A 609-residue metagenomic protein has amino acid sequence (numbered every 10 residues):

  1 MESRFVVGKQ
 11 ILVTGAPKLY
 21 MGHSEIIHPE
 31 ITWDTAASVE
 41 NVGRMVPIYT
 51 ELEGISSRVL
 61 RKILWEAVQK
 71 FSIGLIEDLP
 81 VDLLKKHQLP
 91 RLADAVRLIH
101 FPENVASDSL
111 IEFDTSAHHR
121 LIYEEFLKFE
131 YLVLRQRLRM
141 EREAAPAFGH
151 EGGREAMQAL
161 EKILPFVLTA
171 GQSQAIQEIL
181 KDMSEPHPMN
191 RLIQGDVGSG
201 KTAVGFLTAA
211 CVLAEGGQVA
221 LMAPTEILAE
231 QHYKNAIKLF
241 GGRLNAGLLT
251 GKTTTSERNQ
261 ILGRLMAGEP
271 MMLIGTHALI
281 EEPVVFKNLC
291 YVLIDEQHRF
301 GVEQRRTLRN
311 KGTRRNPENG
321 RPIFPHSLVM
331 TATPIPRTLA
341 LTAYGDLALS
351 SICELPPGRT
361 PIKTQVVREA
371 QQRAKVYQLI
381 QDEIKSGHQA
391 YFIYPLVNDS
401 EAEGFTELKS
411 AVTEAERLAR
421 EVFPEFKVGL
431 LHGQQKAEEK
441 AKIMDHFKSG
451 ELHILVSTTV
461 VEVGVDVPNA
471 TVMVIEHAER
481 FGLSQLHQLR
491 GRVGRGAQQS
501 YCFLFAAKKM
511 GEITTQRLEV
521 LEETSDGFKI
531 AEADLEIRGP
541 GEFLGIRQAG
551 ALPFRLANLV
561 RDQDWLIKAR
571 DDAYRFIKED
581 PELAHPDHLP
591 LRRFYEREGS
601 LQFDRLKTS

Functional and structural regions predicted by a protein language model:
M1, V39-R58, L79-P80, S107-A117 (+7 more regions): Short hinge/gating elements
M1-I163, E579: Upstream accessory/linker segments immediately N-terminal to the RecA-like ATPase cores of bacterial MutS and a subset
A36, Y291, R305-R309, V329 (+10 more regions): N-terminal cationic and glycine-rich segments that engage phosphates or anionic surfaces
I99, L138, R142-G153, G387-A419 (+3 more regions): Long, well-ordered amphipathic alpha-helical subdomains in the mid-to-C-terminal portions of large enzyme subunits
A145-I193: Conserved pre-motif I regulatory segment
H187-E519, K529: Inter-lobe coupling/hinge segments of SF2-like helicase ATPases
D445-L455, V460-P468, M473-E476, G491 (+3 more regions): Accessory helical-bundle/CTD segments and flexible terminal tails appended to RecA-like ATPase motors
